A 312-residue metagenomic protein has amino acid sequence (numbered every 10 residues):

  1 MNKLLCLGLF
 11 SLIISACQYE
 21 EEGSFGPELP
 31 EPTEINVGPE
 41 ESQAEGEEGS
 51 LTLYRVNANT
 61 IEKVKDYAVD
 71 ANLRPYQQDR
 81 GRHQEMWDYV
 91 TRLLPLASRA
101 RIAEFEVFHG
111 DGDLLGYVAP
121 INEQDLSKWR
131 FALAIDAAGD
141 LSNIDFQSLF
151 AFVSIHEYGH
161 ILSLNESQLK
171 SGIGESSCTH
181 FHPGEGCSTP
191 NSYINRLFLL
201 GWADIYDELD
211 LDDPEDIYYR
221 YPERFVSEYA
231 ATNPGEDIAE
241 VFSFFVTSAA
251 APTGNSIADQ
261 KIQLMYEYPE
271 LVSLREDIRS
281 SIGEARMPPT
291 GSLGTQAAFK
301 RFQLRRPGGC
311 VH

Functional and structural regions predicted by a protein language model:
M1-S15: Sec-dependent bacterial lipoprotein signal peptides
L9, S50, T60-E62, A231: Residues at the start of alpha-helices and the adjacent loop-to-helix junctions
S15-L53, R305, V311: Bacterial Sec-dependent N-terminal signal peptides
G23, V69-I135: Auxiliary, metal-adjacent structural segments of Zn-dependent hydrolase domains
Y54-N57, F108: A structural detector for beta-sheet-dominated domains
V56-Q77, P222: Acidic/histidine-rich, surface-exposed loop or edge segments in extracytoplasmic proteins
G112-L114, K128-H312: Active-site-flanking segments in enzyme catalytic domains
